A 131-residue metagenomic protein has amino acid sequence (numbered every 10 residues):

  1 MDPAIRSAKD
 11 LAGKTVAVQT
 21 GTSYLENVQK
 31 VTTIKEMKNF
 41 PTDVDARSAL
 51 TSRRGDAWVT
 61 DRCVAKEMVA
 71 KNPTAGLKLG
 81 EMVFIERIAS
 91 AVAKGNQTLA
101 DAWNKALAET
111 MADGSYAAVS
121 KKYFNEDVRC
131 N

Functional and structural regions predicted by a protein language model:
M1, G21-S23, T42-D43, V59-K66 (+1 more regions): Beta->alpha turn/N-cap motifs
M1-T15: Flexible hinge/capping segments at coil-to-helix
P3-A4, T22-S23, K38-S48, S52 (+1 more regions): Short helix-initiation/N-cap motifs at beta->coil->alpha
K9-A12, K30-T32, V44-C63, K71-N72: Short helices/loops that flank or line small-molecule/ion binding pockets
L11, V28, L50, S90 (+2 more regions): Residue-level signal for nonpolar/aromatic packing positions in well-ordered secondary structure
T15-A17, W58, A91: Short, well-ordered beta-strand segments
S23-T32, M37, G76-L79, K105-N131: Ligand-binding clefts/hinges and TM-proximal coupling segments of bilobed small-molecule sensing domains
K66-A108, E126-N131: Periplasmic-binding protein-like
